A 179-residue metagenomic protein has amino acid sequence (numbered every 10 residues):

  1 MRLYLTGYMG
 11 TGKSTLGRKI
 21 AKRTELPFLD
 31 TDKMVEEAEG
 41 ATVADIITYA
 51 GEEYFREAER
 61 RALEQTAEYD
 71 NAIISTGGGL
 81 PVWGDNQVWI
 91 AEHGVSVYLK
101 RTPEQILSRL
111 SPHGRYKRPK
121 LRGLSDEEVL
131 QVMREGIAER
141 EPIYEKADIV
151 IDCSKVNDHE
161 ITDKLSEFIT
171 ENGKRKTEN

Functional and structural regions predicted by a protein language model:
L5: Hydrophobic anchor at the beta1->P-loop junction of P-loop NTPases
Y8: P-loop (Walker A) phosphate-binding loop of NTP-binding proteins
T11: ATP-binding Walker
S14: Walker A/P-loop
K19, R23, A138-N179: NTP-dependent small-molecule kinase module
K22-K33: Post-Walker A helix-loop "phosphate-sensing" segment adjacent to the P-loop in P-loop NTPases
T31-A91, P112-R115: ATP-dependent small-molecule kinase phosphotransfer cores that center on conserved nucleotide phosphate-binding segments
E92-E141: A glycine- and Lys/Arg-enriched "phosphate-lid" helix/loop adjacent to the NTP-binding pocket of small-molecule kinases
